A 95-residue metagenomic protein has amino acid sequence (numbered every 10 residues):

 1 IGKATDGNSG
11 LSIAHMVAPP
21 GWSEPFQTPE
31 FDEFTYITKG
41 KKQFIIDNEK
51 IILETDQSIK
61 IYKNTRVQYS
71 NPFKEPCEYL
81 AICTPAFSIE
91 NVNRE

Functional and structural regions predicted by a protein language model:
I1-F26: A short glycine-rich, His/Asp/Glu-containing loop-to-beta-strand
G2-K3, S23-P29, S70-P72, N91-V92: Short histidine-centered beta-strand/loop micro-motifs that create catalytic or ligand/metal-coordination sites
N8-S12, Q68-E95: Double-stranded beta-helix
H15-P19, P29-F44, I82: Short, conserved beta-strand element in jelly-roll/cupin
E24-F26, F44-I45, I61, V67-K74: Short beta-strand His + acidic residue motifs that chelate non-heme Fe in jelly-roll/DSBH and cupin folds
F34, K41-Q43, K50, R66 (+1 more regions): Structural motif
N48-N64: Short acidic-glycine-tyrosine-enriched beta hairpin
